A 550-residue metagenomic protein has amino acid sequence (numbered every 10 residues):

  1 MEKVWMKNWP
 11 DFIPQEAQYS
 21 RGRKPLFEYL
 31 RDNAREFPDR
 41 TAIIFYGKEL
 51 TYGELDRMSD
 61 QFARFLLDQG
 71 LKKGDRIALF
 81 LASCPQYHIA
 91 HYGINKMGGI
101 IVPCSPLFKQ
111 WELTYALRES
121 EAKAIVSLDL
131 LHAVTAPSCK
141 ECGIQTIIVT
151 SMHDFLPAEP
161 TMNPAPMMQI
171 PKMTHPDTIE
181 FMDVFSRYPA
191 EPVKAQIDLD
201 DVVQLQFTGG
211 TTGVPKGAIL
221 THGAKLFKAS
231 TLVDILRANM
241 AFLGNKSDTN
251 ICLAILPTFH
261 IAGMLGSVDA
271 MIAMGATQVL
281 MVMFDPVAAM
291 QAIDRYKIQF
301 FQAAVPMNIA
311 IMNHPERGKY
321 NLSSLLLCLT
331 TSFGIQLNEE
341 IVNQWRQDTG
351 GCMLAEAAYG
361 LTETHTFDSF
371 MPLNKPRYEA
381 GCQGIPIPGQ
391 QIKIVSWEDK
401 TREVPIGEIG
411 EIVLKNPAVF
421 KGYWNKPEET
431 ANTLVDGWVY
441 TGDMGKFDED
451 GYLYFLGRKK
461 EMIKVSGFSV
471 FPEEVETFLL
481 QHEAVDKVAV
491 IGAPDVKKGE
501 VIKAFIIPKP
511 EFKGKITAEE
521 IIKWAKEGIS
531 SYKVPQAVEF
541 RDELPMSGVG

Functional and structural regions predicted by a protein language model:
D39-C84, H88-Y92, K109-T114: Conserved AMP-binding/adenylate-forming core of the ANL superfamily
T51-G53, K194, V203-S230: Conserved AMP-binding A3 loop
D68-Q69, K96-D183: Structural core segment of the AMP-binding/adenylate-forming
F108, I125-S127, F301, N416 (+4 more regions): AMP-binding/adenylate-forming catalytic core of the ANL superfamily
K172-F207, V214, M240-I251: Conserved pre-ATP/AMP-binding loop-to-beta segment of ANL
L226-I251, F259-F300, H314: Conserved AMP-binding/adenylation subdomain of ANL enzymes
R295-Q302, M312-Y378, Q391, T401: Gly/Ser/Thr-rich phosphate-binding loop
Q391-V413, N432, E449-D450, F512-A518: Conserved beta-loop-beta connector loops within the AMP-binding
